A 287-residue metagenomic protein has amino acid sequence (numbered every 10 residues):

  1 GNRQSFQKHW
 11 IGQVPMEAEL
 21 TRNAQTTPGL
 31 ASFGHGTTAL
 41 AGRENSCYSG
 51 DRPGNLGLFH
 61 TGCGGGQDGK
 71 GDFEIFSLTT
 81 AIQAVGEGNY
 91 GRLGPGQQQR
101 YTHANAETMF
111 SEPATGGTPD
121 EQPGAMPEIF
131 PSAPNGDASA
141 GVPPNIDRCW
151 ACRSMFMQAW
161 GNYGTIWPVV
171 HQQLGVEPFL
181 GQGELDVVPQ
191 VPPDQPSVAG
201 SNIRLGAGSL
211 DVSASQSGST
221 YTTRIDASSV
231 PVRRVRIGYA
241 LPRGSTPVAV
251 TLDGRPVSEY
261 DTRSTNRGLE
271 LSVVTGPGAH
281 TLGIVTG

Functional and structural regions predicted by a protein language model:
G1-F179: Active-site core of glycosidic bond-cleaving carbohydrate-active enzymes
L185-P189, D226-G244: Surface-exposed beta-strand/loop patches in extracellular or lumenal glycoproteins
V191-G218: Edge strands and adjacent loops of beta-rich recognition modules
G200-S201, S213-A214, T223, E270-V274: Beta-strand-rich interaction surfaces with strong enrichment in secreted/lumenal proteins
L210, R233-V235, S245-V248, H280: Short beta-strand/loop motifs in extracellular/secreted proteins, especially within beta-sandwich accessory domains
S219-S229, V250: Short, well-ordered beta-strand segments enriched in hydrophobic/aromatic residues
Y239-R255: Solvent-exposed beta-hairpin/edge-strand motifs
T262-G287: C-terminal beta-strand-rich structural cap/linker in extracellular carbohydrate-active enzymes
